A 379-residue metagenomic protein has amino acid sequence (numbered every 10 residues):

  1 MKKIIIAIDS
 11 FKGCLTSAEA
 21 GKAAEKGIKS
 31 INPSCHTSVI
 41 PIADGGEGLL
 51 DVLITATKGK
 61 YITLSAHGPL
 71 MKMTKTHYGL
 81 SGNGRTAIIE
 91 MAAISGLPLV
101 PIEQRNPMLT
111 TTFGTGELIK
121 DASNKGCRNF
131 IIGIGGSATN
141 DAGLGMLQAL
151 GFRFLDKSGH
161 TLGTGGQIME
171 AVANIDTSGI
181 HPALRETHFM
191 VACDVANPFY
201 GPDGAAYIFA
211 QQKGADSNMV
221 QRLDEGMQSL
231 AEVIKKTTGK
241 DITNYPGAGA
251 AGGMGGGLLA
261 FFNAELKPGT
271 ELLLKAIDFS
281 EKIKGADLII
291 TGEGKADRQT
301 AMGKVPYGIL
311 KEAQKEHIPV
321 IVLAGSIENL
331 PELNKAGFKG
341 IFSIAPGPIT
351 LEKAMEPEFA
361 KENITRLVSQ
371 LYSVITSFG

Functional and structural regions predicted by a protein language model:
K2-I134, A138-G379: N-terminal loops that bind phosphate or other acidic moieties and the adjacent beta-alpha structural core
